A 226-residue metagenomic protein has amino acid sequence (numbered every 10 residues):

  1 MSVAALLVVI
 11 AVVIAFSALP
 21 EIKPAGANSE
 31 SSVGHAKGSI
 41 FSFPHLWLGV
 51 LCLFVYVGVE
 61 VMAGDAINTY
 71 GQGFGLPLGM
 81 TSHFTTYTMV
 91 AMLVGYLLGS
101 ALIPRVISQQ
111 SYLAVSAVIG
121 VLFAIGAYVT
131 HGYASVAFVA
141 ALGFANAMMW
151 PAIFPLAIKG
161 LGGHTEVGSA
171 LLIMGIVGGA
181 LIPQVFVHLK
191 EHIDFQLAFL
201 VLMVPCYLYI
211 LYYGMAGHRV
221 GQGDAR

Functional and structural regions predicted by a protein language model:
M1-V3, V185-C206: A membrane-interface helix-boundary motif in multi-pass transporters
S2-N28, I210-G217: C-terminal membrane-cytosol helix-exit motif in multi-pass small-molecule transporters
G38-T86: Extracytoplasmic gate region of multi-pass secondary transporters
L76-A91, E166-A170, A198: Loop-to-transmembrane helix entry
G95-S108, K190: Helix-to-loop junctions at the C-terminal end of transmembrane segments in multipass secondary transporters
S111-I125: Structural signature of the two symmetry-related core transmembrane helices
A147-G162: Intracellular juxtamembrane helix-capping segments at the cytosolic ends of symmetry-related transmembrane helices
G160-I193: A late C-terminal transmembrane helix in Major Facilitator Superfamily
